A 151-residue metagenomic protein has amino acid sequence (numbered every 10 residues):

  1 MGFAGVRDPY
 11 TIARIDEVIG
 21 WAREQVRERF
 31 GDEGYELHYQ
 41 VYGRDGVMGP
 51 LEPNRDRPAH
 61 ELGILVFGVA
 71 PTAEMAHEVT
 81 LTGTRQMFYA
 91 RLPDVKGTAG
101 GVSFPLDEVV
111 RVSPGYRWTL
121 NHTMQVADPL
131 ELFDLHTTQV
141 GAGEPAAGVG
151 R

Functional and structural regions predicted by a protein language model:
M1-R151: C-terminal non-catalytic interaction/assembly regions of soluble proteins
